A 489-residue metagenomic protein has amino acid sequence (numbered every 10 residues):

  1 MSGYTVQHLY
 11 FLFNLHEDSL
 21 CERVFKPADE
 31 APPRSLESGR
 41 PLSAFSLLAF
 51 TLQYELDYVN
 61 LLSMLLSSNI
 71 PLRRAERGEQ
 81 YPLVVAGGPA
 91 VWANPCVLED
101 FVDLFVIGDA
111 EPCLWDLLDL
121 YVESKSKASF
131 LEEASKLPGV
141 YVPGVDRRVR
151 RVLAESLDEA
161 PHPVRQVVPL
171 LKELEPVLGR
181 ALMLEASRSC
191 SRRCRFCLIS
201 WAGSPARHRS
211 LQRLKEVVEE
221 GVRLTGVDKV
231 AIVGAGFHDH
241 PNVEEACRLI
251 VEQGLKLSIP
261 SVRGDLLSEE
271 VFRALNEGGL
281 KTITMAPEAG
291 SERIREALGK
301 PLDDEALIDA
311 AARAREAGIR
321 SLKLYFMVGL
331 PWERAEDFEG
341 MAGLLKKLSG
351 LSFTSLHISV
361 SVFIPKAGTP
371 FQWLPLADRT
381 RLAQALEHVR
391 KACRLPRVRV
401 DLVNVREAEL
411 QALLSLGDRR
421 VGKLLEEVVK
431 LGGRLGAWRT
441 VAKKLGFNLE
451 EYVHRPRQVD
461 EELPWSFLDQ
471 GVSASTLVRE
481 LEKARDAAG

Functional and structural regions predicted by a protein language model:
M1, F13, L170-L198, V222 (+1 more regions): N-terminal pre-triad scaffold of radical SAM enzymes
E17-D29: A short beta-strand-loop structural module common to alpha/beta enzyme folds
K26-R147, P370-D418, L425-G433: Glycine-rich beta-alpha loop elements in corrinoid/cobalamin-binding modules across cobalamin-dependent enzymes
L56, V218-H357: Conserved SAM/AdoMet-binding glycine-rich loop
P143-M183, E480: N-terminal [4Fe-4S]-dependent radical SAM core
R192, P241, E270-V271, R293-L298 (+5 more regions): Flexible glycine/acidic-rich beta-alpha junction loops that bind and position SAM and/or redox cofactors in anaerobic
C197-R213: Iron-sulfur (Fe-S) cluster-binding segments and ferredoxin-like electron-carrier domains, especially [2Fe-2S]
L395-G489: Radical SAM enzyme core and accessory elements
